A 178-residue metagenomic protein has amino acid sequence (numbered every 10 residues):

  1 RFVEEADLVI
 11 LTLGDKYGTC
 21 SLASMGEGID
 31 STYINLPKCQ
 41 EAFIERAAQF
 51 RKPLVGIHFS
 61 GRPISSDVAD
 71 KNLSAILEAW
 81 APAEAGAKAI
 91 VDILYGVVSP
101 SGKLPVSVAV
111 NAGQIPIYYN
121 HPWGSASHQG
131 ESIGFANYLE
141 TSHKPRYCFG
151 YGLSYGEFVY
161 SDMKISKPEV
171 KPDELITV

Functional and structural regions predicted by a protein language model:
R1-K71: Hydrophobic helix-and-loop "lid/oligomerization" segment in the mid-to-C-terminal part of catalytic domains
F59-V178: Secreted, periplasmic, or luminal enzymes acting at the cell surface/secretory milieu
